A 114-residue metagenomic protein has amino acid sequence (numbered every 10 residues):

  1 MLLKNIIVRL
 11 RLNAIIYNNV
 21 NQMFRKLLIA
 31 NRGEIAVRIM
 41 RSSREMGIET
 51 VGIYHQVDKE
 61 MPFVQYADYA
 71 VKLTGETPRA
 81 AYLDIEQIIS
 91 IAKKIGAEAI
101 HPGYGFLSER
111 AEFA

Functional and structural regions predicted by a protein language model:
I6-V8, I16-A114: ATP-binding N-terminal substructure of ATP-dependent carboxylate-amine bond-forming enzymes
